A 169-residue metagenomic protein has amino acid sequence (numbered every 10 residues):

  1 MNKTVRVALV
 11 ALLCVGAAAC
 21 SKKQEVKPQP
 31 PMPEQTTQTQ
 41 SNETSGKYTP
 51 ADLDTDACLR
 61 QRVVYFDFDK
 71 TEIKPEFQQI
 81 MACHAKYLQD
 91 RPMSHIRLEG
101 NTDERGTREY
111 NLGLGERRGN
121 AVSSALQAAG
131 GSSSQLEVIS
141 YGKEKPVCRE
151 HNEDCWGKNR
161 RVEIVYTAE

Functional and structural regions predicted by a protein language model:
M1-A8: Bacterial N-terminal signal peptides that target proteins for export
V10-L13: Pyridoxal 5′-phosphate
V15-A19: C-terminal motif of bacterial Sec signal peptides marking the signal peptidase cleavage site
S21-H95, E169: Periplasmic peptidoglycan-binding/tethering modules of Gram-negative envelope proteins
K70-I73, T102-G106, K143-P146: Solvent-exposed loop/turn segments at secondary-structure junctions within structured extracellular/periplasmic domains
E76-C83, E109, G113, R117 (+2 more regions): Extracytoplasmic/secreted proteins, especially bacterial periplasmic and envelope-associated proteins
P92-N101, E116-V147, R160-E169: A non-catalytic structural micro-motif
C148-N152: Short beta-alpha junctions and helix-cap segments that line functional grooves
